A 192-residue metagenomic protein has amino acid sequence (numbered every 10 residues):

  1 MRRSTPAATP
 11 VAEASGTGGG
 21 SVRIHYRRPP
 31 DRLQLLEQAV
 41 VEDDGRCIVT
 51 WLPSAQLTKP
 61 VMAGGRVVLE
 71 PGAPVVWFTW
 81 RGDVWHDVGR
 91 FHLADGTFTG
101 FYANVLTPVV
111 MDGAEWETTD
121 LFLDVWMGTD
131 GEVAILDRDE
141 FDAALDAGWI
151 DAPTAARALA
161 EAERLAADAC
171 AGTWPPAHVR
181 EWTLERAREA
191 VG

Functional and structural regions predicted by a protein language model:
M1-A73: Charge-rich, low-complexity N-terminal segments
V11-A12, E37-A39, M111-A114, L123-D124: A generic local secondary-structure boundary/capping motif
D43-R46, A94-D95, G128-D130: Short acidic-glycine loop/turn motifs at beta-strand connectors
I48-W51, T97-N104, E132-D139: Short, well-ordered strand-loop elements centered on a beta-strand within folded domains, enriched for acidic residues
K59-G64, G113, A144-G148: A short, polar/proline- and glycine-enriched secondary-structure boundary/capping micro-motif
V67-V110, W116, D120-L123: Phosphate/ribose-recognition catalytic cores of enzymes acting on nucleotide-derived substrates
L121-A166: A hydrophobic, small-residue-rich beta->alpha segment in the mid-to-C-terminal subdomain of diverse proteins
A160-G192: Cysteine/selenocysteine-centered motifs that mediate thiol-based redox chemistry or coordinate metal-sulfur cofactors
